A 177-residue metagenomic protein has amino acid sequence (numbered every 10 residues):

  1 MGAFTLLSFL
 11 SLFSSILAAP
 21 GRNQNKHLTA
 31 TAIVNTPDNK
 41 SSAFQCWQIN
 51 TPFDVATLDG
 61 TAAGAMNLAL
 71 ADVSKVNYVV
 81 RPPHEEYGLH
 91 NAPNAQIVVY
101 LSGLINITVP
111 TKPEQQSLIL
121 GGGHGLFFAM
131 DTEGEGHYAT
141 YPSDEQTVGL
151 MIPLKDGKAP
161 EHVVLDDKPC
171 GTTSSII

Functional and structural regions predicted by a protein language model:
M1-L10: Classical eukaryotic N-terminal signal peptides for Sec-dependent ER targeting/secretion, especially the positively
F13-V80, P169-I177: A short, N-terminal "cap"/entry segment at the start of jelly-roll beta-barrel domains of the cupin/DSBH fold
A69-D72, N91-A92, V99, I119-G121 (+1 more regions): Extracellular/periplasmic catalytic domains that process cell-envelope and extracellular macromolecules
A71-A92, M130-G134: Conserved short histidine dyad/triad with adjacent acidic residue
Y78-V80, I97-Y100, I107, G125-A129 (+1 more regions): Structural recognition of the beta-strand scaffold that forms the well-ordered cores of secreted hydrolase catalytic
P83-E86, A92-Q115: Glycine- and acidic-residue-biased ligand/ion/polar-headgroup-sensing regions
V109-E133: Short acidic-glycine-tyrosine-enriched beta hairpin
T132-I177: Double-stranded beta-helix
